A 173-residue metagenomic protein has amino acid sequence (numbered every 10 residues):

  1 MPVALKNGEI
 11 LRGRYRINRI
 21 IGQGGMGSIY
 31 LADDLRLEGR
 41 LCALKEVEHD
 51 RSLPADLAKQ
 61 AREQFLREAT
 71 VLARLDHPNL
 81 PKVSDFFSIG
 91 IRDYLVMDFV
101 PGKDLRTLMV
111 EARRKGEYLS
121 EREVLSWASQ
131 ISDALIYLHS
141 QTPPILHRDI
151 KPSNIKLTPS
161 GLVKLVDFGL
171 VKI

Functional and structural regions predicted by a protein language model:
N18-G25, I29: Protein kinase glycine-rich loop
D33-C42: Conserved N-lobe loop of protein kinases adjacent to the ATP-binding glycine-rich P-loop
E48-R74: AlphaC helix of the eukaryotic protein kinase fold
F86: Activation-segment/catalytic-loop signature of the eukaryotic protein kinase fold
G90-D104, L108: Conserved short submotifs of the Hanks-type protein kinase catalytic core that shape the nucleotide-binding pocket
W127-A128: Activation segment signature within eukaryotic-like protein kinase domains
S132-I145: Protein kinase catalytic-loop region centered on the HRD/HxD motif
